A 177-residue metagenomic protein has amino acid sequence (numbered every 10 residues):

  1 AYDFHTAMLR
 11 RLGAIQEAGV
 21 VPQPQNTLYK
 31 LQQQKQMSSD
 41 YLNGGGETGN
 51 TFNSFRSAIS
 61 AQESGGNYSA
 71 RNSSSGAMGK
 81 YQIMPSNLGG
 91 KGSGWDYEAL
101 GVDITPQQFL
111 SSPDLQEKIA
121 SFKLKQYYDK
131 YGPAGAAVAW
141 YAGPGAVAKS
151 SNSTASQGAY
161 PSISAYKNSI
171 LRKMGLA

Functional and structural regions predicted by a protein language model:
Y2-I15, G19-S74, P85-K118, F122-A177: Non-catalytic cell-wall polysaccharide-engagement segments
Y81-I83: Short glycine- and hydrophobic/aromatic-rich loop-to-beta-strand nucleating segment in the catalytic cores
